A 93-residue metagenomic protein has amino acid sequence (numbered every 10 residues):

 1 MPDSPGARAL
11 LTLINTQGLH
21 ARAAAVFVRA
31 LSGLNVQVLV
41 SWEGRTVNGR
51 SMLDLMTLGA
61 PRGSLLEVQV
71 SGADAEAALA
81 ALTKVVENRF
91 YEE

Functional and structural regions predicted by a protein language model:
M1-D3: N-terminal acidic, proline/glycine-rich, low-complexity intrinsically disordered segments
P5-N15: Short amphipathic
L19-A21, A25-A81: Amphipathic, hydrophobic secondary-structure cores in small proteins
V85-E92: A common structural junction motif
